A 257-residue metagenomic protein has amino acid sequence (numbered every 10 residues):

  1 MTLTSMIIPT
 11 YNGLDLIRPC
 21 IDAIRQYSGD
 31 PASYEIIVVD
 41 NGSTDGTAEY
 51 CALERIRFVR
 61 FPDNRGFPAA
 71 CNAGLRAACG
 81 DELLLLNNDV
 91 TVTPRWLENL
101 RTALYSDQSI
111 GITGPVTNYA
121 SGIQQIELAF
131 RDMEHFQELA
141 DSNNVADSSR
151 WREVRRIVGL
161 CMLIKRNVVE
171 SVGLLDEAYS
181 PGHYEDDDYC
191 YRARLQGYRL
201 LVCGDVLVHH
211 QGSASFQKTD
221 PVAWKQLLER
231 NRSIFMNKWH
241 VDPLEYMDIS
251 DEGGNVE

Functional and structural regions predicted by a protein language model:
T4-L16, C20, Y27-S28, V39 (+1 more regions): A conserved hydrophobic helix/loop-capping motif in glycosyltransferases and polysaccharide synthases
S5-I7, N118-S121, D187-E257: Active-site-adjacent helix/loop segment of glycosyltransferases that harbors family-specific signature motifs
A23, D30, V38-E49, D63: A conserved acidic beta->alpha catalytic loop
F61-A78: Glycine-rich, basic loop-to-helix element that forms the pyrophosphate-binding segment of sugar-nucleotide handling
P68, R76, Y119, D132-M133 (+2 more regions): A recurrent flexible, glycine/aromatic-enriched loop bordering the glycosyltransferase active site that acts as
L83: Short aromatic/hydrophobic "clamp" motif used to bind/position activated sugar donors
T91-A129: Conserved donor NDP-sugar-binding/catalytic core segment of glycosyltransferases
N99-L100, R155-G173, A178-H209: A short, conserved alpha-helix in the catalytic core of glycosyltransferases
